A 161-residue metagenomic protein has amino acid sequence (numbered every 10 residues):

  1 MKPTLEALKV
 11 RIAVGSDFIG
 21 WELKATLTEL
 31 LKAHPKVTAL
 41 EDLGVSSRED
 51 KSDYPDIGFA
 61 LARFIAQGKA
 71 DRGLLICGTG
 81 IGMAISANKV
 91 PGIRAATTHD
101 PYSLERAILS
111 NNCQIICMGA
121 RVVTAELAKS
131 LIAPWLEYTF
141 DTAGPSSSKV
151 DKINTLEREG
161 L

Functional and structural regions predicted by a protein language model:
L5-A7, A13-G15, I19-E22, P101-L161: C-terminal binding/interaction regions
E22-A33: Short, solvent-exposed amphipathic alpha-helices that sit in or adjacent to ligand/effector-binding or catalytic
K24-T26, K51-P55, I85-N88, A128: Short, well-ordered secondary-structure micro-motifs
V37, K69-D71, N112: Short, high-confidence coil segments that cap the C-terminus of an alpha-helix and link into the following beta-strand
T38-D50: A short beta-strand-loop structural module common to alpha/beta enzyme folds
I57-T97: Helix-adjacent hinge/juxtasegments
